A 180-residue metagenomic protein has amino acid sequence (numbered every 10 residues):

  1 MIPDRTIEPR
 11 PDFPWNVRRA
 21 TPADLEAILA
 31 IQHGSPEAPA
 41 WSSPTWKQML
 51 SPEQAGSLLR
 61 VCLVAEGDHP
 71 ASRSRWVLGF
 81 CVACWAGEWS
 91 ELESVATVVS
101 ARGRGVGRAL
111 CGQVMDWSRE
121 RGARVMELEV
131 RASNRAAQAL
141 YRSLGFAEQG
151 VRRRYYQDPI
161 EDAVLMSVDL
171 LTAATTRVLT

Functional and structural regions predicted by a protein language model:
I2-P11, W15, R19-R102, C111-W117 (+3 more regions): Acetyl-CoA-dependent GNAT
V98, R102, E129-S133, D158: Residue-level recognition of the GNAT/N-acetyltransferase active site
C111, S133-A137, R154-P159: Short glycine/proline-centered loop/turn elements that form peptide/ligand docking sites
E127-E129, R142, A147-V164: Conserved catalytic-core motifs of GNAT/GCN5-like acyltransferases
